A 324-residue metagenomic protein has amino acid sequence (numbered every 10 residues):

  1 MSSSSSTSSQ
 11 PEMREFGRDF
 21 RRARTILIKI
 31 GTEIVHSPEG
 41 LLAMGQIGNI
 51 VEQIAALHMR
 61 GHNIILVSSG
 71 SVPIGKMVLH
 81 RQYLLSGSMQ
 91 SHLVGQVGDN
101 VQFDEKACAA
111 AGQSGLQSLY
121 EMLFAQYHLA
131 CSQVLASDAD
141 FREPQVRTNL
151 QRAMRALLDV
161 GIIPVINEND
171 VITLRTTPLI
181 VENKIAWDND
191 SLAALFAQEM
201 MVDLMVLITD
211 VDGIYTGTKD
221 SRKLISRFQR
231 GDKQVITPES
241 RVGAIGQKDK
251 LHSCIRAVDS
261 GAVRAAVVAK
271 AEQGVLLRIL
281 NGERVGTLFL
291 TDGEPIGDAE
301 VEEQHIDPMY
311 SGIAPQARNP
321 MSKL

Functional and structural regions predicted by a protein language model:
S2-L324: C-terminal catalytic "cap/lid" subdomain
